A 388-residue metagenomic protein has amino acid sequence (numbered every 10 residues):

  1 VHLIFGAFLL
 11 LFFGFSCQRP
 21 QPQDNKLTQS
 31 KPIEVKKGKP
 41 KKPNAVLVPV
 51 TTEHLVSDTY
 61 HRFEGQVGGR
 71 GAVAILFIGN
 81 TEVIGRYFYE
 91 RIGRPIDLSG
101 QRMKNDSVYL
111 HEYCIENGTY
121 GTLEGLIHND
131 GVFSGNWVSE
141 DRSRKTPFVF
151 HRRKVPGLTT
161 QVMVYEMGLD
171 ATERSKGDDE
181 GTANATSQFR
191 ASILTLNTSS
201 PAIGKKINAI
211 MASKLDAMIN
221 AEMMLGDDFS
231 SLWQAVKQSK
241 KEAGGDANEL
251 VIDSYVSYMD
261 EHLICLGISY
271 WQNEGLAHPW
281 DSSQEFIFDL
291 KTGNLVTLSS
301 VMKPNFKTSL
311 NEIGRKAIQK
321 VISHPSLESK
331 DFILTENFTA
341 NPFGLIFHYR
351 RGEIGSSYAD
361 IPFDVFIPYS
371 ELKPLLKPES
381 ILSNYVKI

Functional and structural regions predicted by a protein language model:
F13-S16: C-terminal motif of bacterial Sec signal peptides marking the signal peptidase cleavage site
Q18-K41: Short, low-complexity, disordered segments immediately C-terminal to signal peptides in bacterial exported proteins
P20, K41-L55, E90-S107, S134-A171 (+1 more regions): Edge beta-strand at a domain terminus
P43-N129, W137: Central antiparallel beta-sheet cores of small beta-barrel/beta-sandwich binding domains
F88, E274-P279: Short consensus segments that form the blades of beta-propeller domains, in both extracellular/periplasmic
I96-Q101, C265-Y270, Q284-A317: Long, charged/polar, surface-exposed segments that mediate recognition or autoinhibition
Y120-E124, S299-I388: Short aromatic loop motif centered on NTY/YTY
P156-D260, W271, R351-G352, P362-V365 (+1 more regions): Active-site acidic/histidine clusters and adjacent loop/turn architecture that either coordinate catalytic ions
